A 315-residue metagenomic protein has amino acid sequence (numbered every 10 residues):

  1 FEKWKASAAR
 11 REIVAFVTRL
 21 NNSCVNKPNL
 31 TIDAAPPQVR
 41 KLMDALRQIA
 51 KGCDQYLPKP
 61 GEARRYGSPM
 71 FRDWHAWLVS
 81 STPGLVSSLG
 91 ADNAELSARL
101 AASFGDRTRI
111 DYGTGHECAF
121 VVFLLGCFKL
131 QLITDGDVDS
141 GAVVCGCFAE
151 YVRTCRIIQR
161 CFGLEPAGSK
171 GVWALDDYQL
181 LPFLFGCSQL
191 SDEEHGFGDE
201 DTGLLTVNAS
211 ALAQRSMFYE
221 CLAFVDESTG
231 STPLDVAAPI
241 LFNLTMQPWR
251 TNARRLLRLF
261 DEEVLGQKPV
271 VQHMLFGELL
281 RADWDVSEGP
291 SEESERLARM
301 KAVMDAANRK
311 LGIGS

Functional and structural regions predicted by a protein language model:
F1-S103, R107-E117, G141, C145-A149 (+1 more regions): N-terminal leader regions that mediate targeting or early regulatory function
F123, L130-L175: Glycine- and acidic-residue-rich phosphate-binding/metal-coordinating active-site segment common to enzymes that handle
F123-T134, F183-E193: Well-ordered alpha-helical scaffold segments within catalytic/enzyme domains
